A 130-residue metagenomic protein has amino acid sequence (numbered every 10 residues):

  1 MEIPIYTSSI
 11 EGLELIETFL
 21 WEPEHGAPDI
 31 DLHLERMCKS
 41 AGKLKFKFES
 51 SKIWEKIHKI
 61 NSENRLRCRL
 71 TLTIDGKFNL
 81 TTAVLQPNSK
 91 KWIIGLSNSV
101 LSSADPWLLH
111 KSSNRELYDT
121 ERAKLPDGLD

Functional and structural regions predicted by a protein language model:
M1-R67, T71-D130: Helix-start/capping segments and mature chain N-termini
